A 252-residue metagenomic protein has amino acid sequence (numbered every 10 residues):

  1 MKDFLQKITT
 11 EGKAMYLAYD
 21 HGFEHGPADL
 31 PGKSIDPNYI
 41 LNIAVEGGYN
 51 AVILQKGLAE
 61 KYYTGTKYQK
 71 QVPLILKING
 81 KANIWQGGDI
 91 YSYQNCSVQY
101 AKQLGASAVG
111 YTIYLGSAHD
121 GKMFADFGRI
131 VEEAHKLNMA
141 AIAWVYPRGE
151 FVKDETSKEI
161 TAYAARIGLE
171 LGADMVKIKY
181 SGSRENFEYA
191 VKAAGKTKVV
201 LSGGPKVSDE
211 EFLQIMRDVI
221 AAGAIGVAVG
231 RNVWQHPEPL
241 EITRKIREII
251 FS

Functional and structural regions predicted by a protein language model:
M1-E11: N-terminal basic/disordered segments at the start of proteins
A14-V52, K56-N83, G87-V199, E210-I225 (+2 more regions): Alpha/beta enzyme core
L201-G203, V229: Thr-Gly-centered strand-to-loop micro-motif
K206: A C-terminal functional module that forms or caps the active site or interfaces directly with catalytic machinery
V227-W234: Short acidic/histidine-rich active-site segments
Q235-L240: Short glycine/proline-enriched turn or capping motifs at secondary-structure junctions
